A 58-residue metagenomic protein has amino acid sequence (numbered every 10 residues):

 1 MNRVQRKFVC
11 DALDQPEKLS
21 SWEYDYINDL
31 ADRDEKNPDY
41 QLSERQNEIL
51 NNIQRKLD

Functional and structural regions predicted by a protein language model:
M1-D58: A composition-driven surface/loop motif
